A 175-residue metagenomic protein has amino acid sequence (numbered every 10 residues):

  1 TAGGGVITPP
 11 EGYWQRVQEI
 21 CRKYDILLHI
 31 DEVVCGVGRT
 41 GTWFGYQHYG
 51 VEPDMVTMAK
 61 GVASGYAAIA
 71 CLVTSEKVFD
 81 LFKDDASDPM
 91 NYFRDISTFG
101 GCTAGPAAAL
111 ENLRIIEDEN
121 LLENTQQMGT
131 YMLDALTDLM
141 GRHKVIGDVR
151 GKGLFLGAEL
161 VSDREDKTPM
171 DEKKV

Functional and structural regions predicted by a protein language model:
T1-V175: Conserved N-terminal phosphate-binding loop of PLP-dependent enzymes in the Aspartate aminotransferase
